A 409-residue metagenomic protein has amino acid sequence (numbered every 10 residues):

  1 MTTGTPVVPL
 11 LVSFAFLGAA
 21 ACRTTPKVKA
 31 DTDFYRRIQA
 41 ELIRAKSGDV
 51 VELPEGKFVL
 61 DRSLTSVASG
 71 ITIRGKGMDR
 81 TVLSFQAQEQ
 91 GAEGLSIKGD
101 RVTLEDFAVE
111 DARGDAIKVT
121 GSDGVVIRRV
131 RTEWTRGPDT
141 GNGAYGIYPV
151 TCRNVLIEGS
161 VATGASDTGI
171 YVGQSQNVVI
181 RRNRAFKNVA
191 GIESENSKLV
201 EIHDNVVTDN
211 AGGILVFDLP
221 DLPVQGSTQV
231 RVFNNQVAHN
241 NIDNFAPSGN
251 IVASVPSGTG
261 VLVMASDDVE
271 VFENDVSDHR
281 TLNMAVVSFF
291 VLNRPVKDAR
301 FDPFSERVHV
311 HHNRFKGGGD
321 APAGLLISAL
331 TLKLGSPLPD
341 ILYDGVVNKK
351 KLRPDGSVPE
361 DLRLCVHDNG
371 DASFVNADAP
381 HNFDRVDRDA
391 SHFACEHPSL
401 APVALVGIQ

Functional and structural regions predicted by a protein language model:
M1-L10: Bacterial N-terminal signal peptides that target proteins for export
A19-A21: C-terminal motif of bacterial Sec signal peptides marking the signal peptidase cleavage site
T24-R36, G70-G114, R136: Right-handed parallel beta-helix/beta-spiral solenoid domain characteristic of secreted/periplasmic
P26-E52: Acidic Gly/Asp/Thr-rich repetitive segments characteristic of extracellular carbohydrate-active and adhesion proteins
Y35-Q39, D61, F85-L95, D111-K118 (+7 more regions): Extracellular beta-strand/beta-solenoid scaffold signature
I38-R44, V59-S66, G121, G226 (+1 more regions): Short, T/G/N/S-enriched strand-turn elements that build extracellular solenoid repeat scaffolds
G48, K76-D79, D100-D111, D123-R136 (+6 more regions): Right-handed parallel beta-helix
L292, D298-E306, H311-Q409: Acidic, glycine- and Ser/Thr-rich low-complexity intrinsically disordered tracts in extracellular/secreted proteins
